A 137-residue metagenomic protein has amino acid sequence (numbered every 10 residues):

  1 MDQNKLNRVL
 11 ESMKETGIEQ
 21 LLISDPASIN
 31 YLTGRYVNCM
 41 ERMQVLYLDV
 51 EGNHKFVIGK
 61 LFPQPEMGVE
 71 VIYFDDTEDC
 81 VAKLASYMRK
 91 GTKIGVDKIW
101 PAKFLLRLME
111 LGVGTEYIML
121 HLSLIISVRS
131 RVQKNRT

Functional and structural regions predicted by a protein language model:
M1-N53, R89: Terminal domain-start leader segments
Q3-N7, V81-T137: Flexible, acidic/His-enriched mid-domain "rim/lid" segments that flank
N7, Q64-V71, L106: A short, polar/proline- and glycine-enriched secondary-structure boundary/capping micro-motif
L21-I23, N53-G59, K93-D97: Short, hydrophobic beta-strand segments that form beta-sheet elements in well-ordered domains
L32-Y36, V57-K60, M67-V69: Short, glycine/acidic-enriched capping/hinge loops at junctions between secondary-structure elements
F56-Q64, I99-L106: Short, polar loop motifs at secondary-structure junctions
E70-V81, I118: Short acidic-hydrophobic, aromatic-tinged amphipathic segments that line or gate anion-handling sites
